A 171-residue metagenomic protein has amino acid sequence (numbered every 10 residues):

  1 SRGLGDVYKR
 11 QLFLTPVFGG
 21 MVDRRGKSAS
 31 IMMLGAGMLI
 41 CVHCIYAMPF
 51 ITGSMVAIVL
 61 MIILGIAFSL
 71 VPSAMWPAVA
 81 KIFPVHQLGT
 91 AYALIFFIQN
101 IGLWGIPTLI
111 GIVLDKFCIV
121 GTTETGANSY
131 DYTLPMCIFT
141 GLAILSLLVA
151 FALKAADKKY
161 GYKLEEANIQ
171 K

Functional and structural regions predicted by a protein language model:
S1-Y8: Short, small-residue-biased leader/transition segments that mark boundaries at the very start of proteins
Q11-P16, N100, W104: Residue-level signature of mid-helix packing/kink "hotspots" within the transmembrane helices of 12-pass Major
L14-K27, L114: Helix-to-loop junctions at the C-terminal end of transmembrane segments in multipass secondary transporters
S28-M75: C-terminal transmembrane helical hairpin of 12-TM major facilitator-type secondary transporters
A47, Y132-Q170: Multi-pass alpha-helical transporter architecture, strongest for 12-TM Major Facilitator/SLC carriers used
W76-I82: Intracellular helix-loop hinge segments at the cytoplasmic ends of transmembrane helices in 12-TM rocker-switch-type
V85-I119: A late C-terminal transmembrane helix in Major Facilitator Superfamily
I112-A143: A membrane-interface helix-boundary motif in multi-pass transporters
